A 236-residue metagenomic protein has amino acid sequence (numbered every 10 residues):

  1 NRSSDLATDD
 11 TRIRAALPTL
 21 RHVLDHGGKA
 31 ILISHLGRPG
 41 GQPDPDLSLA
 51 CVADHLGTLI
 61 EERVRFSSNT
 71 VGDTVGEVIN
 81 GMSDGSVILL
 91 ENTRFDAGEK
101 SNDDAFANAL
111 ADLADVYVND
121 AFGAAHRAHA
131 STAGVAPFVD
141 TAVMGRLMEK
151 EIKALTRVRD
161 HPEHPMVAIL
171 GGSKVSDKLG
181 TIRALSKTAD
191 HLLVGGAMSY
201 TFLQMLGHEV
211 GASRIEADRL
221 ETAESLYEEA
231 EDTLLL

Functional and structural regions predicted by a protein language model:
R2-L236: Active-site loop-to-helix "anion-binding N-cap" substructures in soluble metabolic enzymes
